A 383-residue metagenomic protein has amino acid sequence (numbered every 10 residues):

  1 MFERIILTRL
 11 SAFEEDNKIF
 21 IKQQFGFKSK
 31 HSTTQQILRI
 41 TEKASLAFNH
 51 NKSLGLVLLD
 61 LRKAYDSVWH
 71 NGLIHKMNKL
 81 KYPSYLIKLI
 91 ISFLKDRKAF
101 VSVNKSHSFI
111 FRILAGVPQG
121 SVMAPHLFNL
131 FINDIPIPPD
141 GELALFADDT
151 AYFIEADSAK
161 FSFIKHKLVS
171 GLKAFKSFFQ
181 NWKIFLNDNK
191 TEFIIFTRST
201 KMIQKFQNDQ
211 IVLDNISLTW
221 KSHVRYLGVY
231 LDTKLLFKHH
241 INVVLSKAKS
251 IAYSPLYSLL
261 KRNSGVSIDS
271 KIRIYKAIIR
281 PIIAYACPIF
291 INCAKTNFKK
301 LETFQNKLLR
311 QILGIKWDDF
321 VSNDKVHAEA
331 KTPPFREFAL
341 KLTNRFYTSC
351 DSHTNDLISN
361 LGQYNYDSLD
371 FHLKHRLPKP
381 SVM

Functional and structural regions predicted by a protein language model:
M1-P118, I154: Conserved pre-catalytic core of RNA-dependent polymerases
Q24, G55-A64, G116-G120, A124 (+4 more regions): Catalytic palm active-site di-aspartate
F25-T34, L46-H50, R62-D66, K79-Y82 (+6 more regions): Conserved, non-catalytic sequence blocks in retroelement Pol enzymes and Pol-derived host proteins
I74, Y285-A294: Short amphipathic alpha-helical interface patches used for protein-protein assembly/oligomerization
S170, F185-S222: Short, conserved micro-motifs composed of acidic
I216-I289: Basic, alpha-helical interaction scaffolds
T219, I268, I272, A277 (+1 more regions): Short linear motifs embedded in intrinsically disordered, charge-biased segments
